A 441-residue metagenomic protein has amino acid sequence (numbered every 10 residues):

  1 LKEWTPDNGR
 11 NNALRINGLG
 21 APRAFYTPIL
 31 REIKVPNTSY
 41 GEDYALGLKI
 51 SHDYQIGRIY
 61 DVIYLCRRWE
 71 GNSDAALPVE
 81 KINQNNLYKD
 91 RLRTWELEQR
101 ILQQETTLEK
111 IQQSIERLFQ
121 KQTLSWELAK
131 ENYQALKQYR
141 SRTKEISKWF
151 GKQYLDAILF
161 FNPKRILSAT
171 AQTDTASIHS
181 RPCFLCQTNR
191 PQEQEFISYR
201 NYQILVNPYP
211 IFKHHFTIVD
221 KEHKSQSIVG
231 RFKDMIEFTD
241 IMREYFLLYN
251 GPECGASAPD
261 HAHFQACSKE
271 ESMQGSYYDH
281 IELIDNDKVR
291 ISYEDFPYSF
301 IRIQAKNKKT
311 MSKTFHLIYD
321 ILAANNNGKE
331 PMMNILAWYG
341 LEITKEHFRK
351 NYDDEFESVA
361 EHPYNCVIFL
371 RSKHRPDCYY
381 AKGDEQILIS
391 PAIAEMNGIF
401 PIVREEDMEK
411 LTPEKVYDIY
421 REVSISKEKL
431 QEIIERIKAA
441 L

Functional and structural regions predicted by a protein language model:
L1-D7: Conserved donor NDP-sugar-binding/catalytic core segment of glycosyltransferases
N8-N86: Conserved nucleotide-sugar donor-binding catalytic segment
S51, I236-T239: Short, well-ordered alpha-helical packing segments
L87-I111: Non-catalytic N-terminal targeting/anchoring module and adjacent flexible stem/linker that precedes the structured
E109-G230, D234, Y249-G251, S257 (+2 more regions): Active-site microenvironments that recognize anionic phosphate/pyrophosphate groups
S227-V229, T239-M242: Helix-hairpin-helix/helix-loop-helix acidic hairpins
D240-P252: Conserved short secondary-structure elements within globular domains
H263: Conserved, mostly hydrophobic/aromatic
